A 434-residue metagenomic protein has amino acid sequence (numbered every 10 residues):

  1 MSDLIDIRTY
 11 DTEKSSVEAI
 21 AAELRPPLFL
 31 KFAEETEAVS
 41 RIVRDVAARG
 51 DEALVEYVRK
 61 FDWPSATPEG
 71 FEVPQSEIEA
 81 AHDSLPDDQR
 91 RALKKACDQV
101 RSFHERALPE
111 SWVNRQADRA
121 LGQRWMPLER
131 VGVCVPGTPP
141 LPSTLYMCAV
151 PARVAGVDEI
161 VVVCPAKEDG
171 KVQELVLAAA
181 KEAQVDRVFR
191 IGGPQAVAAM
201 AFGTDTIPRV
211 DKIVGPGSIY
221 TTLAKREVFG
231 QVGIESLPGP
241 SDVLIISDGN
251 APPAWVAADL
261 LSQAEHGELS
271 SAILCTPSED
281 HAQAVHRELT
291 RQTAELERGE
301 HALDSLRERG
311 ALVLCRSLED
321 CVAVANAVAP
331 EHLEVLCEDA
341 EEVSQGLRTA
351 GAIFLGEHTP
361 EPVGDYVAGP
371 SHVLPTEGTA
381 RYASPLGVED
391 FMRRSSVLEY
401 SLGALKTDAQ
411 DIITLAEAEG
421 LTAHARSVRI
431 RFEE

Functional and structural regions predicted by a protein language model:
M1-E129: N-terminal Rossmann-like NAD(P)+-binding subdomain of aldehyde/semialdehyde dehydrogenases
L4-E13, R187-G192, L312-S317: Short acidic-hydrophobic, aromatic-tinged amphipathic segments that line or gate anion-handling sites
W112-A178: Conserved small-residue-rich beta-alpha loop and adjacent elements that most often cradle the phosphate/pyrophosphate
W112-R115, V133, V162-C164, R187-G193 (+10 more regions): General beta-strand structural signal in soluble alpha/beta enzymes
E182-S271: Conserved NAD(P)+-binding/catalytic subdomain of aldehyde/semialdehyde dehydrogenases
S236-E308, L312: A conserved active-site cap/scaffold subdomain adjacent to cofactor or substrate pockets
L318, A327-E434: C-terminal core of ALDH-fold dehydrogenases
